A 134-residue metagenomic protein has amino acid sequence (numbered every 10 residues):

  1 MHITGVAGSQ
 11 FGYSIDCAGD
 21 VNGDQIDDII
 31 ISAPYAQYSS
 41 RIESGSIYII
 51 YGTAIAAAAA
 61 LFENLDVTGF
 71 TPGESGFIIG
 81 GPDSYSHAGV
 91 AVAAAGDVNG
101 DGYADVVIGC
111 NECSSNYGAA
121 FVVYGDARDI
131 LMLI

Functional and structural regions predicted by a protein language model:
M1-I134: Conserved beta-strand/short-helix segments that make up beta-rich extracellular adhesion/recognition modules
